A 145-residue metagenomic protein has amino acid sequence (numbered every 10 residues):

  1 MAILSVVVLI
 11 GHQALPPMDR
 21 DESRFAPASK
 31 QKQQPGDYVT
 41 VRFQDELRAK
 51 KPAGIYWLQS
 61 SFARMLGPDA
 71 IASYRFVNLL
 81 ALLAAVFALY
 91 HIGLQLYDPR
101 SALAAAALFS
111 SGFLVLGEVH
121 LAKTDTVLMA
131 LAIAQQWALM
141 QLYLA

Functional and structural regions predicted by a protein language model:
M1-A145: Membrane-integral, polyisoprenol-dependent glycosyltransferases of the GT-C/oligosaccharyltransferase superfamily
